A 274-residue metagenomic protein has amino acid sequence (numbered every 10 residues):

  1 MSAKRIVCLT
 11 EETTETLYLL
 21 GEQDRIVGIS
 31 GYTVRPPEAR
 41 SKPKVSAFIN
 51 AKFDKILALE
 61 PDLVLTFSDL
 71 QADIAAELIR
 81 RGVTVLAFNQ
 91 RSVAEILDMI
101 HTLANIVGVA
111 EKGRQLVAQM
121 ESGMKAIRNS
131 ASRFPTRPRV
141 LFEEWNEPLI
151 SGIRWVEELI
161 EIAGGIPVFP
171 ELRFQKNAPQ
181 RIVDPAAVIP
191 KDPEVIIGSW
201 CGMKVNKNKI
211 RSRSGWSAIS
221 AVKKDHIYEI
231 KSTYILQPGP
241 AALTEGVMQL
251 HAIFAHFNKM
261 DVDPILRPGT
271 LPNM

Functional and structural regions predicted by a protein language model:
M1-M274: N-terminal ligand-binding lobe of clamshell/alpha-beta domains
